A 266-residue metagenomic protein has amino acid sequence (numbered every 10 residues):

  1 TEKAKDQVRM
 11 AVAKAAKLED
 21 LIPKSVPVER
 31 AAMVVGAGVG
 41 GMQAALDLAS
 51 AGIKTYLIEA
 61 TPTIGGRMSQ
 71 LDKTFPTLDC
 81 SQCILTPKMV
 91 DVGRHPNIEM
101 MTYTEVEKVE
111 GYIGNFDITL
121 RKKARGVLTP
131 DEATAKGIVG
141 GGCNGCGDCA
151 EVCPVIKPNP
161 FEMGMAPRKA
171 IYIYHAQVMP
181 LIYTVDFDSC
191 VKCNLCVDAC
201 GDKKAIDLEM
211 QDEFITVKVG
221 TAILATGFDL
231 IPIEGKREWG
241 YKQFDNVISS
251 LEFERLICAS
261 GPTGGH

Functional and structural regions predicted by a protein language model:
A13-R30, T129: A short, basic/flexible loop-to-alpha-helix module at the beginning of a structural domain
I22-K24, T61-P87, M101-T104, E110-G141 (+2 more regions): Non-heme iron-sulfur electron-transfer modules
A32-L57: N-terminal Rossmann-like FAD-binding beta1-loop-alpha1 element of flavoenzymes
D91-E99: A structural motif corresponding to the C-terminal end of an alpha-helix and its immediate exit/capping segment
H95-P96, C146, C193: Acidic-histidine catalytic/liganding microenvironments
M100, F253-E254, G261-H266: Rossmann-like dinucleotide-binding core of oxidoreductases
D245-C258: Central beta-strand plus flanking loop segment that forms part of the substrate or channel wall within the catalytic
